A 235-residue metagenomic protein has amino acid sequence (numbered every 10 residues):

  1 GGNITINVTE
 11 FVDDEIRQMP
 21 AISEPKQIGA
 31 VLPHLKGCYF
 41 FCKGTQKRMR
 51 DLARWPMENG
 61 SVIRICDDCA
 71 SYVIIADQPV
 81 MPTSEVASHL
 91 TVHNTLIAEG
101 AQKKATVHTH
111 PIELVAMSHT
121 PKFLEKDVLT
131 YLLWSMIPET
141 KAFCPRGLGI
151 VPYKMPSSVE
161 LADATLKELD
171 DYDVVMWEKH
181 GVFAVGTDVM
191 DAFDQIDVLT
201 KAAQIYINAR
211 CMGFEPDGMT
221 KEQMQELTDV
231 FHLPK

Functional and structural regions predicted by a protein language model:
G1-K235: Glycine-rich flexible loops
